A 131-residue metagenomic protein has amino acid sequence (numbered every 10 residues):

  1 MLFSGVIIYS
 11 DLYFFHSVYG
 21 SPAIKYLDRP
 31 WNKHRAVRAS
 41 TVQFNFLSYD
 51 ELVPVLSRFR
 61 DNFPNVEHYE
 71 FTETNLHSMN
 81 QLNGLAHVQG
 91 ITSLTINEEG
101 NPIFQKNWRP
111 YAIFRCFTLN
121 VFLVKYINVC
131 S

Functional and structural regions predicted by a protein language model:
M1-T72: LRR N-terminal entry segment and analogous cap-like coil->beta motifs
S17, Q43-N45, H68-E70, N83 (+3 more regions): Beta-strand cores of modular interaction/reader domains in eukaryotic scaffold and signaling proteins, especially PDZ
L27-D28, E51-R58, H77-N83, Q105-W108: The leucine-rich repeat
A36-R38, N62-N65, L85-I91, C116: Leucine-rich repeat
L47, T74, E99-P102: Consensus "Asn ladder" position of solenoid repeat domains
L56, F71-T74, S93, Y111: A broadly structural signal marking compact, well-ordered functional cores that mediate small-ligand/cofactor/substrate
N75-L94: Compositionally biased, low-hydrophobicity segments enriched in charged and small polar residues
N101-S131: Membrane-proximal C-terminal cap and juxtamembrane stalk of leucine-rich repeat ectodomains
